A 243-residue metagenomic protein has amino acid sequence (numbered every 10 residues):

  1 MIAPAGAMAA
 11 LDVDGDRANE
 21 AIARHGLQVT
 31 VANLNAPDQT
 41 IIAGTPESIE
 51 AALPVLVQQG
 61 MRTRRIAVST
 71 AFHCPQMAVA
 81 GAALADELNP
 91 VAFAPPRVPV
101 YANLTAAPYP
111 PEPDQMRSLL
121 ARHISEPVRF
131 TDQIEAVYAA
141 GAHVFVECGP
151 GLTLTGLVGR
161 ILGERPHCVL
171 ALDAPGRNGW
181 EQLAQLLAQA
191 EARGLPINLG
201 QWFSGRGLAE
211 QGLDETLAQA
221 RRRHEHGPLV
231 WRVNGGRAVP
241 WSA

Functional and structural regions predicted by a protein language model:
M1-C148, L152-L154, Q189, L199-Q201 (+4 more regions): Acyltransferase
L154-A174: Short acidic, glycine/proline-enriched helix-loop-strand junctions
H167-R193: Short, flexible loop segments at boundaries between secondary-structure elements
A184, R237-A243: Short, intrinsically disordered, charge-balanced linker/junction segments flanking boundaries in proteins
P196: Polybasic, glycine- and aromatic-enriched phosphate-binding surface used to engage nucleic acids
A209-L213: Internal, well-folded beta-alpha domain core
